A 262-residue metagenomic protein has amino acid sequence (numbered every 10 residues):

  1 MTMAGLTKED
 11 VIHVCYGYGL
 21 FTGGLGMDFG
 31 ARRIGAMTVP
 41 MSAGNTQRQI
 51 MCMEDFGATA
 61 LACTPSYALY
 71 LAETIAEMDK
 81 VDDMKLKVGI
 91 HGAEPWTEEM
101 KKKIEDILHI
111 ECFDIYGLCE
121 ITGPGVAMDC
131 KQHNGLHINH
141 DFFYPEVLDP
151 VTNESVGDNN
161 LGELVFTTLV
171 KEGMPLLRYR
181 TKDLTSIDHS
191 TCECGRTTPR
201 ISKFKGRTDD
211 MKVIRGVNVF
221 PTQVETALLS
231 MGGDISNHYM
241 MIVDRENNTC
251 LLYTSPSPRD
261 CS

Functional and structural regions predicted by a protein language model:
M1-F113, I121, G125-K131, G135: Active-site phosphate/ATP/adenylate-binding loop shared across adenylate-forming ligases
W96-T191: Conserved AMP-binding/adenylate-forming
D149, T168, H189, G216 (+2 more regions): Active-site proximal loops enriched in glycine and acidic residues that flank catalytic Cys/His/Asp and coordinate
C192-T198: Catalytic P-loop NTP-binding/switch module of NTPases
T198-A227: Adenylate-forming
M231-N248: C-terminal boundary motif of the adenylate-forming
Y253-S262: Single conserved hydrophobic/aromatic residue that forms the stacking wall/gate of nucleotide- or nucleobase-binding
